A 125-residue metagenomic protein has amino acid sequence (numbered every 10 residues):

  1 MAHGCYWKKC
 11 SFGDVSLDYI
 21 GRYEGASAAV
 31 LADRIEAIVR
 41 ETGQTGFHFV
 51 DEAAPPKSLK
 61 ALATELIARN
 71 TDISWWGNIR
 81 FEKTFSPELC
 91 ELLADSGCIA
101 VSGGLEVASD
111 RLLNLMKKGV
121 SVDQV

Functional and structural regions predicted by a protein language model:
M1-S27: Canonical Radical SAM [4Fe-4S] cluster-binding loop centered on the CxxxCxxC motif and its immediate flanking residues
A32-V125: Conserved SAM/AdoMet-binding glycine-rich loop
